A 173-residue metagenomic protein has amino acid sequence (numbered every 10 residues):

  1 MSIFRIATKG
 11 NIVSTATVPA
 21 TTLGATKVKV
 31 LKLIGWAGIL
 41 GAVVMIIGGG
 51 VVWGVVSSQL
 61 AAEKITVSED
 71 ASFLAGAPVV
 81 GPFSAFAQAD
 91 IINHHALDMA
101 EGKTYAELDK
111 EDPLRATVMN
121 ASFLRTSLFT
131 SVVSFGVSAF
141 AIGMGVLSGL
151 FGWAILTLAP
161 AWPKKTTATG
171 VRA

Functional and structural regions predicted by a protein language model:
M1-P19, A116, N120-S127, S131 (+1 more regions): N-terminal pre-first-transmembrane soluble regions of secretory-pathway and organelle membrane proteins
S2-S68: N-terminal extramembrane/targeting module of integral membrane proteins
F4-L31, E101-D109, G136, A159-G170: Cytosol-facing regions at membranes
V28-G38, S134-A173: Juxtamembrane interface at the cytosolic side of transmembrane helices
G54-V132: Extracytoplasmic/periplasmic regions of membrane proteins
